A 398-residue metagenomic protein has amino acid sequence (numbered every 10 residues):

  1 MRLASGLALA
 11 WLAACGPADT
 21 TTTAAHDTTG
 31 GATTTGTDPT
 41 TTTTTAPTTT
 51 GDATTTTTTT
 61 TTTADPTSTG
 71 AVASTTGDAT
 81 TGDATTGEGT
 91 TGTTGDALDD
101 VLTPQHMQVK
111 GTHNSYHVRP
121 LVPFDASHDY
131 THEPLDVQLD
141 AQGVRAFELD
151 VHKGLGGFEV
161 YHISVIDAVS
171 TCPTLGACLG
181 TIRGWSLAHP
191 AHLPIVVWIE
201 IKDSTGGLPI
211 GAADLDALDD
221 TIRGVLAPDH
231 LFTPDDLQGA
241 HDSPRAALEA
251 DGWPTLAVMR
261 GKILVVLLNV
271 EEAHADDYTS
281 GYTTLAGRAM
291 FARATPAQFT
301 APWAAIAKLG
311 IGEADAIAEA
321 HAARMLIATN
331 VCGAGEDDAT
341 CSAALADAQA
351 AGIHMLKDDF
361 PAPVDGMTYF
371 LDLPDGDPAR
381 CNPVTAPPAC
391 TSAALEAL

Functional and structural regions predicted by a protein language model:
M1-A13: Sec-dependent bacterial lipoprotein signal peptides
L12-D96: Ser/Thr-rich, Pro/Gly/Ala-heavy low-complexity intrinsically disordered linkers and tails of secreted extracellular
G95-L398: Catalytic cores of phosphodiester-bond hydrolases, prominently lipid phosphodiesterases
